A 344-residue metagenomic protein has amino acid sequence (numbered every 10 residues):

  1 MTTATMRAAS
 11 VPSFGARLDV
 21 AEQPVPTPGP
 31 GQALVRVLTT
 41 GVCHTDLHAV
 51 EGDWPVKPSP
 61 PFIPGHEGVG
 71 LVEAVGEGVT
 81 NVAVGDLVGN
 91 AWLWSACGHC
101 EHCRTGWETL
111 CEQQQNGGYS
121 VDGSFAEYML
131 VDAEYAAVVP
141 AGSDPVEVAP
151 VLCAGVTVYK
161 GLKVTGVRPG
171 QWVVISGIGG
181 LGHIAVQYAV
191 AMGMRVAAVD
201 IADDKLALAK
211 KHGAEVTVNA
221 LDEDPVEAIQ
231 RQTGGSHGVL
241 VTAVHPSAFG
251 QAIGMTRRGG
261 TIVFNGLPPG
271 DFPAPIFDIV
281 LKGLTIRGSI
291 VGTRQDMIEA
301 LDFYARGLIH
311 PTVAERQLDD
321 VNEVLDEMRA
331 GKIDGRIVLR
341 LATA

Functional and structural regions predicted by a protein language model:
M1-M6, D203, G250-G254, R294-A344: C-terminal hydrophobic helical "lid"/dimerization subdomain of Rossmann-like NAD(P)H-dependent oxidoreductases
P26-T40, D53-E101, P140-S143: Glycine-rich beta-strand-centered segment in the early N-terminal region that forms part of a ligand/cofactor-binding
T45-E51: Cytochrome P450 core scaffold surrounding the K-helix E-X-X-R motif and the conserved "meander" helix-loop region
S95-S176: NAD(P)H dinucleotide-binding glycine-rich loop of Rossmann-like/cofactor-binding domains, especially the beta1-alpha1
A141-E223, E227-A228: Mid-domain Rossmann-like dinucleotide-binding core that forms the NAD(H)/NADP(H) cofactor-binding site
T165-P169, I201, A207-T285, A342-A344: Glycine-rich cofactor phosphate-binding loops and adjacent beta1-alpha1 units of small-molecule cofactor enzyme domains
